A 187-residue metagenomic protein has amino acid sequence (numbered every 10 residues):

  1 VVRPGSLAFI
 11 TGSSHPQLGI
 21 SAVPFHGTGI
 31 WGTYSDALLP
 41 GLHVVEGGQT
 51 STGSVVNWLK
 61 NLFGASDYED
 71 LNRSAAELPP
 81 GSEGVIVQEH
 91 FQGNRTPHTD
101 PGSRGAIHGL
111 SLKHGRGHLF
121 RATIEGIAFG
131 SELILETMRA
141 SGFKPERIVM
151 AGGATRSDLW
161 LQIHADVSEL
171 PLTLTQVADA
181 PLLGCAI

Functional and structural regions predicted by a protein language model:
V1-I187: Active-site core segments that coordinate phosphate-bearing ligands/cofactors across diverse enzyme families
